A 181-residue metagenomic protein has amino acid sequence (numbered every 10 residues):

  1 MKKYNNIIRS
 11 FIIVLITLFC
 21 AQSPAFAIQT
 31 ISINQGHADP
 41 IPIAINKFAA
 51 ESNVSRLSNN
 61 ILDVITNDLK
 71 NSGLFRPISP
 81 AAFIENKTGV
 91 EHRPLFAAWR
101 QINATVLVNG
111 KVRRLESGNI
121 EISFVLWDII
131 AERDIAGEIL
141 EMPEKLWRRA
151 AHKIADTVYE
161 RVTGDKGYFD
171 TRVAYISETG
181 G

Functional and structural regions predicted by a protein language model:
M1-I7: N-terminal secretory signal peptides that target proteins for export/translocation
S10-Q22: Bacterial N-terminal signal peptides
S23-A27: Sec/Tat signal peptide C-region and signal peptidase I cleavage site
Q29-T30, V90-T157: Amphipathic beta-strand/beta-sheet edge segments enriched in Tyr/Trp
S32-F96, V108-K111: Short beta-strand->alpha-helix linker/helix-N-cap micro-motif that forms a surface specificity/interaction loop
N109, V173-S177: Residue position within the beta-strands of beta-propeller blades
H152-D170: Structural signature of eukaryotic scaffold interfaces centered on beta-propeller domains
K166, E178-G181: A flexible loop/linker signature enriched in serine peptidases of the S9 family
